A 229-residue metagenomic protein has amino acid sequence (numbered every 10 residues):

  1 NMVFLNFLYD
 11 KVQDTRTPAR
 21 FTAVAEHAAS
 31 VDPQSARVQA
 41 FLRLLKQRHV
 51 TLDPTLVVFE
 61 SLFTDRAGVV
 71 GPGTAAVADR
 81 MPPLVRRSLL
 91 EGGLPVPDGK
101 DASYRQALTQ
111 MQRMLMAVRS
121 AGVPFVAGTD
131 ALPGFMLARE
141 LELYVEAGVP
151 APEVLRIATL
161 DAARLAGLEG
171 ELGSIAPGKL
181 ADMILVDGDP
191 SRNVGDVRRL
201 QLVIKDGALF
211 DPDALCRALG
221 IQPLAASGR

Functional and structural regions predicted by a protein language model:
N1-M2, V186: Short beta-strand and adjacent tight-turn residues that come in two discontinuous sequence segments and form the edges
V3, R119, L202, D206-R229: Extracellular/periplasmic ectodomains of large secreted or surface enzymes and adhesion receptors
N6-A147, G220-I221, S227-R229: Active-site neighborhoods of metal-dependent hydrolases
L42, K46, L115-R119, L141-V145 (+5 more regions): Generic hydrophobic alpha-helical scaffold/packing signal
L52, D130, Y144, V154 (+4 more regions): Divalent metal-coordination and catalytic microenvironments
V57, G188-S191, A208, L215: Solvent-exposed coil/turn segments that connect beta secondary-structure elements in extracytoplasmic/periplasmic
S61-L62, V194, D213: Glycine/Thr-rich phosphate-binding loops of Rossmann-like dinucleotide-binding domains
F125, F135, V149-L155, L165-L200: Acidic, glycine-enriched loop/beta-strand segments at the rims of small-molecule binding/catalytic pockets
